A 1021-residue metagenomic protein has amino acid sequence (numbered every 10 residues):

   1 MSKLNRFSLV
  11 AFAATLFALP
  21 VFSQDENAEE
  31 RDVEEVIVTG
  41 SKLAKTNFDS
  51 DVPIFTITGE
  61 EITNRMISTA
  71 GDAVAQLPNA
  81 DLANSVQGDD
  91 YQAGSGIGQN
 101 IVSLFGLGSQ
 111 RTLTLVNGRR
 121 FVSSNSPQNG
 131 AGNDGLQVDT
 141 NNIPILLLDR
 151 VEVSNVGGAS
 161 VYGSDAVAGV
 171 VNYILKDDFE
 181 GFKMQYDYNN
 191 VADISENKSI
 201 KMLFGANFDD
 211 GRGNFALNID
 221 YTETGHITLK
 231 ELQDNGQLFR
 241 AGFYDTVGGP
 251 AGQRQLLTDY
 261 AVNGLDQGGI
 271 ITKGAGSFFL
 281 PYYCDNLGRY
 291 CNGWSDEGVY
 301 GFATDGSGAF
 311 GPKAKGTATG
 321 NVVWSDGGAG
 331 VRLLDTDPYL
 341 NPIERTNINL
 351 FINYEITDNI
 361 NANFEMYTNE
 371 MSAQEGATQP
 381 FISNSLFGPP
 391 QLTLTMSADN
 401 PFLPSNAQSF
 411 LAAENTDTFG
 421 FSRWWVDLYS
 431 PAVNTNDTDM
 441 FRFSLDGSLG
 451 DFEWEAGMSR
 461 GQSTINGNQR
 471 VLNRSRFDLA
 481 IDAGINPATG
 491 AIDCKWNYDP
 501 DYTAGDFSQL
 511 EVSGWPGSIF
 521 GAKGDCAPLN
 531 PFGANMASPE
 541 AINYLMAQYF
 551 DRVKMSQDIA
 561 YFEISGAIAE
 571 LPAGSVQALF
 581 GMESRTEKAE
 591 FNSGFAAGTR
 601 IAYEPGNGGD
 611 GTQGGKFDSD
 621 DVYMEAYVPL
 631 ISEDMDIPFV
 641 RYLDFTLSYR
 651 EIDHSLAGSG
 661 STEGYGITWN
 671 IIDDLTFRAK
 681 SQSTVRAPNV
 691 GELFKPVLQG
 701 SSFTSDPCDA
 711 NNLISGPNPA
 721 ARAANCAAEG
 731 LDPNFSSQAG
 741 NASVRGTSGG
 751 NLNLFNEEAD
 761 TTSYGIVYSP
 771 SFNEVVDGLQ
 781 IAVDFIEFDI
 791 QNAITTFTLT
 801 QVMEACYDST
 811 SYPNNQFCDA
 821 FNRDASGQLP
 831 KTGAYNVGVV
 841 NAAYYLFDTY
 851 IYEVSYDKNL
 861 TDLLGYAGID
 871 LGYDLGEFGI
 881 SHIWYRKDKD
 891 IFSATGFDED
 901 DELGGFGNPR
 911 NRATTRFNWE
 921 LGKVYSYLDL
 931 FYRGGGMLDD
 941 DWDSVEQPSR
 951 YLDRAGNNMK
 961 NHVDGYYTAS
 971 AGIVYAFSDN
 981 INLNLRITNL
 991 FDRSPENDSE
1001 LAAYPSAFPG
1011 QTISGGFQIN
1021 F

Functional and structural regions predicted by a protein language model:
M1-L77, F105, K201, G205-A206 (+4 more regions): N-terminal Sec signal peptide and the immediately downstream disordered periplasmic leader that contains the TonB box
R31, I143, D178-G181, D209-R212 (+11 more regions): Short loop/turn motifs that connect adjacent beta-strands in outer-membrane beta-barrel proteins
D72-Q99, L107-S109, R119-F441, S448-L449 (+9 more regions): Surface-exposed beta-strand-turn/loop segments characteristic of Gram-negative outer-membrane beta-barrels
G157, D177, Y188-A192, F208-D210 (+19 more regions): Transmembrane beta-strands of outer-membrane beta-barrel pores
S463, R470-D482, T489, E583 (+5 more regions): Structural signature of Gram-negative outer-membrane beta-barrels, strongest in the C-terminal barrel of TonB-dependent
G467-N468, Q682, Q699, G907 (+5 more regions): C-terminal beta-signal and terminal closure region of outer-membrane beta-barrel proteins
R476, D888-I891, F931-P948, V974-F1021: C-terminal beta-signal and adjacent terminal beta-strands/loops of Gram-negative outer-membrane beta-barrel proteins
P638, G778-D940: Gram-negative outer-membrane beta-barrel transporters
